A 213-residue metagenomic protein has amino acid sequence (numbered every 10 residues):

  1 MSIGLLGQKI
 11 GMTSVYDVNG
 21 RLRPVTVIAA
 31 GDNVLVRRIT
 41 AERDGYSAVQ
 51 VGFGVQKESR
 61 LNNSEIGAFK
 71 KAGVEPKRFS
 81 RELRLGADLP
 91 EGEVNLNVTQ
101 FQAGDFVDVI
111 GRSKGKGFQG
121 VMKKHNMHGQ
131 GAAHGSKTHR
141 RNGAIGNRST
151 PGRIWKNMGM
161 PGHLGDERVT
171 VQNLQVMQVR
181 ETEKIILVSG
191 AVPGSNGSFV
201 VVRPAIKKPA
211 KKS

Functional and structural regions predicted by a protein language model:
M1-S213: Extended basic (Lys/Arg/His-rich) segments that typically form rRNA-contacting surfaces in ribosomal proteins
